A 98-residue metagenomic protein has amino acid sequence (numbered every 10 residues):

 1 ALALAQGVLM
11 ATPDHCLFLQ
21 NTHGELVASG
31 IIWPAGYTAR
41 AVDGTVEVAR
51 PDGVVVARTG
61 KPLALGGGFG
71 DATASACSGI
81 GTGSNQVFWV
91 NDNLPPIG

Functional and structural regions predicted by a protein language model:
A1-G98: OB-fold and OB-like single-stranded nucleic-acid-recognition modules and their adjacent interaction interfaces
